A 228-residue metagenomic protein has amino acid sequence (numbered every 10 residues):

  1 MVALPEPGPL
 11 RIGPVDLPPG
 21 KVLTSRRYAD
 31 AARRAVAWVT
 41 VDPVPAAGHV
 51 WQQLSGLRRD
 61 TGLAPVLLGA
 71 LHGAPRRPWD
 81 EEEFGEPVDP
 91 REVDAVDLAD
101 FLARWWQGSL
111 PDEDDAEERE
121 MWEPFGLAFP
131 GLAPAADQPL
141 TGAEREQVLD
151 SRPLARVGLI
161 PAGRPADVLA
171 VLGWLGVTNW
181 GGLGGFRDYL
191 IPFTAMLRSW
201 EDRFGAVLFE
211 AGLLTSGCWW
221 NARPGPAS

Functional and structural regions predicted by a protein language model:
M1-A170: Extended, low-hydrophobicity segments enriched in charged/polar residues
P130-A227: Long, positively charged binding patches that form subdomain-scale interaction surfaces for polyanionic ligands
